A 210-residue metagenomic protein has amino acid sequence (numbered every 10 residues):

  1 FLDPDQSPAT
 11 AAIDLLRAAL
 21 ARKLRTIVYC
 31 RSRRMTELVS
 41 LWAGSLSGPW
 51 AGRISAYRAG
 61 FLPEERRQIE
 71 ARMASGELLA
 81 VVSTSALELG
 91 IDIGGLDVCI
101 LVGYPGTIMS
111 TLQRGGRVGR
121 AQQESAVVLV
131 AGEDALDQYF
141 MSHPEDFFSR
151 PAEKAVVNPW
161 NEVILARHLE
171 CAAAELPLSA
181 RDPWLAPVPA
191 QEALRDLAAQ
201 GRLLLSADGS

Functional and structural regions predicted by a protein language model:
F1-S210: Helicase motor core with emphasis on the C-terminal RecA-like subdomain
